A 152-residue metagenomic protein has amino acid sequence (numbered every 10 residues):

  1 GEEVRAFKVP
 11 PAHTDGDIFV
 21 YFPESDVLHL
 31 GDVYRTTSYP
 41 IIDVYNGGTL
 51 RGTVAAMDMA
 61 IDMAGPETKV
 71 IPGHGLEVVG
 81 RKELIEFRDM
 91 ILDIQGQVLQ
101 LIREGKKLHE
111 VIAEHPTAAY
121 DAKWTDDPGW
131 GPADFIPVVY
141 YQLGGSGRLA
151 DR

Functional and structural regions predicted by a protein language model:
G1-A55, M59-D62: Catalytic core of the metallo-beta-lactamase
P10-A12, L76, T117: Short, solvent-exposed coil/turn elements at secondary-structure transition points
V27, R51-K106, E110: Divalent-metal (often Zn2+) His-rich catalytic cores of metallo-beta-lactamase-fold enzymes
V33-I41, G80, I94, E114: Acidic/histidine-rich, surface-exposed loop or edge segments in extracytoplasmic proteins
I41-Y45, Q100, Y140: Short, well-ordered beta-strand elements within core beta-sheets of diverse protein domains
V44, K82-E86, D127: Alpha-helix capping and helix-loop boundary segments enriched in small/acidic/polar residues
R103-R152: C-terminal regulatory/interaction regions
